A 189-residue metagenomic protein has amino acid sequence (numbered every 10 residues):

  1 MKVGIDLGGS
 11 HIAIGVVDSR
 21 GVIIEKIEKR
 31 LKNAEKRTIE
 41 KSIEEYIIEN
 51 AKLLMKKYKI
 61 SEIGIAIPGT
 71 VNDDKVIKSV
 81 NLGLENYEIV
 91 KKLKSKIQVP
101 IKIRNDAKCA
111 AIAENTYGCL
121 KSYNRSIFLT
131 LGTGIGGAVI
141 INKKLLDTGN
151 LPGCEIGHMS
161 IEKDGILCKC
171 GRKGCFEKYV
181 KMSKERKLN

Functional and structural regions predicted by a protein language model:
K2-D6, I60-G64, S126-T130, K169: Short glycine-aspartate micro-motif
I5, N105, G149: Active-site flanking residues adjacent to catalytic metal/cofactor-binding acidic residues
S10, V22: Conserved Rossmann-like nucleotide-cofactor binding loop
I12, T70-N72, G136: Short, acidic Gly/Pro/Ser/Thr-rich loop/turn segments
G15-D18, K26-E28, K36-E40, K102 (+1 more regions): Glycine/GP-enriched mid-protein hinge/lid loop-to-helix segment characteristic of carbohydrate kinases
D18-R20, N72: Short acidic/glycine-rich beta-turn/loop cap or linker motifs at sensory/regulatory domain boundaries that couple input
I24-K26, I77: A structural motif specific to WD40 beta-propellers
L31-I48, K52, Y58-I63, T70-R125: Glycine-rich phosphate-binding loop and adjoining helix at the ATP-binding site of ATP-dependent phosphoryl-transfer
